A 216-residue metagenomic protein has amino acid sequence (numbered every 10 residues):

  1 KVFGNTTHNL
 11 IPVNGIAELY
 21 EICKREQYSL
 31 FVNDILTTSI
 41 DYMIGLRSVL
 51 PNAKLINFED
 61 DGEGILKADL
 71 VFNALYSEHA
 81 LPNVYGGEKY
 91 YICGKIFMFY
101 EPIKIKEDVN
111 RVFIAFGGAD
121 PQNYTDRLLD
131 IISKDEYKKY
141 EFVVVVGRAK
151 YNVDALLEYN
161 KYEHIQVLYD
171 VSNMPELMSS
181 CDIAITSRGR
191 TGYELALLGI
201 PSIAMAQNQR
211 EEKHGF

Functional and structural regions predicted by a protein language model:
K1-V2, I40, G64-I65, E78-A80 (+3 more regions): Short, charged/polar "capping" segments at the starts of alpha-helices and the immediately preceding loops
V2-Y85: Active-site and donor-binding regions of nucleotide-sugar-utilizing enzymes
L50-K54, K138-Y140, I200: A short helix->loop->beta-strand "cap" motif at the edges of active sites that frequently abuts
L66-N123, V153: A nucleotide-sugar donor-handling region in carbohydrate enzymes
R111-C181: Donor-nucleotide binding loops and adjacent catalytic segments primarily of GT-B fold Leloir glycosyltransferases
H164, S179-R190, I200: Acidic donor-binding loop of glycosyltransferase active sites
Y169, T186-R190, A206-Q207: Short Ser/Thr-rich beta->loop micro-motif in glycosyltransferases that lines and helps position the nucleotide-sugar
G192-F216: Catalytic binding pocket for nucleotide-activated donors in carbohydrate/polymer assembly enzymes
